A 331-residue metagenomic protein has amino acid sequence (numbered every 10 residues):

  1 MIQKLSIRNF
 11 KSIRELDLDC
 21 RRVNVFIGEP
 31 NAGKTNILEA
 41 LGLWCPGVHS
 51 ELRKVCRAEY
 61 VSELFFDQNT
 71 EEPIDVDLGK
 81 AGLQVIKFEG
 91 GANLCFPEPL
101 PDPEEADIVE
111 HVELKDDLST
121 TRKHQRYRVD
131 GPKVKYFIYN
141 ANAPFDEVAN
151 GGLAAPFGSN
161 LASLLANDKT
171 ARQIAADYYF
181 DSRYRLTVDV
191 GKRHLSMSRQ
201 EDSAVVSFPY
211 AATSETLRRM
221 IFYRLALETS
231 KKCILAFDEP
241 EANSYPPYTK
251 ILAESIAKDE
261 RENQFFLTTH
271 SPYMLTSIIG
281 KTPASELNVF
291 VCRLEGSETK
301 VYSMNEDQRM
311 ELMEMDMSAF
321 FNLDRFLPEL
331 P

Functional and structural regions predicted by a protein language model:
M1, D19-C20, S230-K231, E260-E262: Short loop/turn elements that form and flank the Walker-type P-loop nucleotide-binding site in RecA-like NTPase cores
M1-W44: Pre-Walker A-like glycine/lysine-rich segment at the N-terminus of P-loop NTPase domains
K4, C45-I234, E295-P331: Phosphate-coordinating catalytic segments in nucleotide- and nucleic-acid-processing enzymes
V23-V25, I234, Q264-F266: Residue-level preference for the first positions of well-ordered beta-strands
L38-G42, Y248-A253: Motif I (Walker A/P-loop) of helicase-class P-loop NTPases
D238-P240: Walker B catalytic acidic pair
A242-P246: Conserved D-loop-proximal element of ABC-family nucleotide-binding domains
I251-P331: C-terminal lobe/lid and adjacent interdomain/linker elements of RecA-like ASCE P-loop ATPase modules
